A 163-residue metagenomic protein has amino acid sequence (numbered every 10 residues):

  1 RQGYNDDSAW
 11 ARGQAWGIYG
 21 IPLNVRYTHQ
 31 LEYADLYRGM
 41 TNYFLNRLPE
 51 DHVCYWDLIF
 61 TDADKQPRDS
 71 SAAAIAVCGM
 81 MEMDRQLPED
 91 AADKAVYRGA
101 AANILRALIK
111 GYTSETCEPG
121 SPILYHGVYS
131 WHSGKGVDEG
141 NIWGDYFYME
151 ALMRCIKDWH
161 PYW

Functional and structural regions predicted by a protein language model:
R1-W163: Glycan-recognition and catalytic cores of secretory/periplasmic carbohydrate-active enzymes
